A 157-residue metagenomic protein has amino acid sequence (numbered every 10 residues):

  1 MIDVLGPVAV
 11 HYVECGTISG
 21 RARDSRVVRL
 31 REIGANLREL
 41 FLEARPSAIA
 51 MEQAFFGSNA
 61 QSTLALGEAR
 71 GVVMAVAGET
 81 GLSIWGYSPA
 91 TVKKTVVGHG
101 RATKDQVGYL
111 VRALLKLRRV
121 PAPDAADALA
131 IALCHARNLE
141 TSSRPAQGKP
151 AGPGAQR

Functional and structural regions predicted by a protein language model:
M1-R157: Phosphate- and other anionic-substrate recognition elements at nucleic-acid/protein interfaces
